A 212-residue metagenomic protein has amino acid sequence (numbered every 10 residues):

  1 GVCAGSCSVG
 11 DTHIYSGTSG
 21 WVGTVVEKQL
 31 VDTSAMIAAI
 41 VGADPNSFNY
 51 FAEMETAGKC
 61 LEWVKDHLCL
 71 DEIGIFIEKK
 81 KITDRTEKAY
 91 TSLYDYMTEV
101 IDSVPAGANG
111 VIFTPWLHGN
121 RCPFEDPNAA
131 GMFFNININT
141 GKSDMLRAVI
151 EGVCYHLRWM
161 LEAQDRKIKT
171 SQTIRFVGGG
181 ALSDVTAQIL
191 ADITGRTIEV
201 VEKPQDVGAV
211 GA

Functional and structural regions predicted by a protein language model:
G1-G211: Active-site core segments that coordinate phosphate-bearing ligands/cofactors across diverse enzyme families
